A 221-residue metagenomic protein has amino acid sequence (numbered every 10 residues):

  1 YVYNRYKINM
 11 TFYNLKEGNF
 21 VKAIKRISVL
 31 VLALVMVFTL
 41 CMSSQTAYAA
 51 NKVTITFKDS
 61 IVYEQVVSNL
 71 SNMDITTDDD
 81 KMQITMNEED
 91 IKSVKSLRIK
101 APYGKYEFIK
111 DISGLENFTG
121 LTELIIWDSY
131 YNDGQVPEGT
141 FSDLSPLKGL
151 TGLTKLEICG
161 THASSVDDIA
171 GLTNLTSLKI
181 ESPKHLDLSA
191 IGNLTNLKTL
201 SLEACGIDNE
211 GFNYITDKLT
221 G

Functional and structural regions predicted by a protein language model:
Y3-G18, K22-L34, F38, M42-P137 (+4 more regions): N-terminal capping/linker segments that flank leucine-rich repeat
